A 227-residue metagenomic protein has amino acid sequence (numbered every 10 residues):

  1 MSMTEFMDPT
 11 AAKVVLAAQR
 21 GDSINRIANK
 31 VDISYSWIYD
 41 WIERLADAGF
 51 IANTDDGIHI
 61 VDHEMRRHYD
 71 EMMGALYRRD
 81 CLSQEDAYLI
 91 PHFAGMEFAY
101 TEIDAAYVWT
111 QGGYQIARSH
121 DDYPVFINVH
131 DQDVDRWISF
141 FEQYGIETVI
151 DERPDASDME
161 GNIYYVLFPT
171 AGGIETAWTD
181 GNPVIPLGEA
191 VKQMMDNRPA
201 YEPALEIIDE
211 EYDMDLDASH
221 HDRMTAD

Functional and structural regions predicted by a protein language model:
S2-T10, D56-Y77: Short, cationic-aromatic polyanion-contact patches
F6-T10, D22, P186: Alpha-helix N-cap/N′ positions at the starts of helices
T10-V14, A18: Short alpha-helical "packing" element that flanks the helix-turn-helix/winged-helix DNA-binding module
A18-V31: Short acidic, hydrophobic short linear motifs in intrinsically disordered regions
I33-D47: Short amphipathic alpha-helical interaction segments
A46-D56: A short, conserved structural fragment
L76-F141: Active-site nucleotide-donor binding segment shared across nucleotidyl transfer reactions
I116-D227: Phosphate-handling catalytic interfaces
